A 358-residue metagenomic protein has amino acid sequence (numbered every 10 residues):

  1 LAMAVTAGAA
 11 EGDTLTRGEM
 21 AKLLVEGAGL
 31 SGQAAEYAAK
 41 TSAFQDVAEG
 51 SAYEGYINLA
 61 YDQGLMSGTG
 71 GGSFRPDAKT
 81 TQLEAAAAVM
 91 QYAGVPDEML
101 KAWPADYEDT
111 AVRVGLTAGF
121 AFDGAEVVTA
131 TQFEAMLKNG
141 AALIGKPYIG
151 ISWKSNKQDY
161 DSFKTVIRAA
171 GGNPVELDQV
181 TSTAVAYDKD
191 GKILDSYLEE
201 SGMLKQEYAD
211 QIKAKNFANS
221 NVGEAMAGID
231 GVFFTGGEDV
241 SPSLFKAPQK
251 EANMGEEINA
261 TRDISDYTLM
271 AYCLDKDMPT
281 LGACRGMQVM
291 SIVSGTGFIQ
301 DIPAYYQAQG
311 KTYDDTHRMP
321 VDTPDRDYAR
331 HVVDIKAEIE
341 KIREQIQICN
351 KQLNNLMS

Functional and structural regions predicted by a protein language model:
L1-G55, D62-V128, N139-G145: Feature responds to low-complexity, polar/acidic, surface-exposed segments characteristic of secreted/exported proteins
T16, A21, D62, T81 (+2 more regions): Generic cytosolic/nucleocytoplasmic N-terminal low-complexity/intrinsically disordered segments
L23-L24, A60, A88-V89, M136 (+3 more regions): Hydrophobic residues on the short alpha-helix immediately C-terminal to a glycine-rich phosphate/catalytic loop
E54-I57, R330: Short glycine-rich loop/turn motifs
L143-L281, I292-I299, P303-Q345, Q352-S358: N-terminal beta1-alpha1 cap of cysteine-dependent amidohydrolase-like domains
V289: Conserved SAM/SAH-binding loop-helix junction of Class I S-adenosyl-L-methionine-dependent methyltransferases
